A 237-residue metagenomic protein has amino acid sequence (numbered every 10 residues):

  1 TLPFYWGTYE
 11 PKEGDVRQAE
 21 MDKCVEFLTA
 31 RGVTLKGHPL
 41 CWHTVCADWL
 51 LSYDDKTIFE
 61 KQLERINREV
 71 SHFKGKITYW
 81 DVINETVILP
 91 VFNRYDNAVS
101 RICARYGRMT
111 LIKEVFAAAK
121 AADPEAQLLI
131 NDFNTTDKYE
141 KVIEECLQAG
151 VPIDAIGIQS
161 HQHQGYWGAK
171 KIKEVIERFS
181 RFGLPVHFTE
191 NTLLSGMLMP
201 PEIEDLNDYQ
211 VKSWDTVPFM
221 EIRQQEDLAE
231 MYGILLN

Functional and structural regions predicted by a protein language model:
T1-E13, E20-L128, F133: Substrate-binding cleft and catalytic face of glycoside hydrolase catalytic domains, especially the flexible beta-alpha
E10-T34, R101-I130, D137-V211, E230-L236: Glycoside hydrolase catalytic-domain groove-lining segments
D48-W49, Y209-S213: Flexible, solvent-exposed coil segments and beta strand-coil junctions, predominantly the extracellular/periplasmic
R223, D227-A229: Alpha-helical protein-protein interaction modules
